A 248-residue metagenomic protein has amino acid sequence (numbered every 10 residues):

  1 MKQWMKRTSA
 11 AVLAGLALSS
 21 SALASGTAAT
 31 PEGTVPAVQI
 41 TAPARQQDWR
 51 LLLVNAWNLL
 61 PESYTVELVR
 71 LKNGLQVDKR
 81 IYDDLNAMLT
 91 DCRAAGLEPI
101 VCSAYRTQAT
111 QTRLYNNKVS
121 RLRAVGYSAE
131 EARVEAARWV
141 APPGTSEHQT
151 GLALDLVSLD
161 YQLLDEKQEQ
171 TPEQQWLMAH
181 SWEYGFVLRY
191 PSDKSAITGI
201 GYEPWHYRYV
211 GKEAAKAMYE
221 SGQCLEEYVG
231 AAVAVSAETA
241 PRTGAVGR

Functional and structural regions predicted by a protein language model:
M1-R7: Positively charged n-region of N-terminal signal peptides that target proteins for export
K2, V12-G15, S19-R248: Extracytoplasmic cell-surface/polysaccharide-interacting catalytic and binding patches
